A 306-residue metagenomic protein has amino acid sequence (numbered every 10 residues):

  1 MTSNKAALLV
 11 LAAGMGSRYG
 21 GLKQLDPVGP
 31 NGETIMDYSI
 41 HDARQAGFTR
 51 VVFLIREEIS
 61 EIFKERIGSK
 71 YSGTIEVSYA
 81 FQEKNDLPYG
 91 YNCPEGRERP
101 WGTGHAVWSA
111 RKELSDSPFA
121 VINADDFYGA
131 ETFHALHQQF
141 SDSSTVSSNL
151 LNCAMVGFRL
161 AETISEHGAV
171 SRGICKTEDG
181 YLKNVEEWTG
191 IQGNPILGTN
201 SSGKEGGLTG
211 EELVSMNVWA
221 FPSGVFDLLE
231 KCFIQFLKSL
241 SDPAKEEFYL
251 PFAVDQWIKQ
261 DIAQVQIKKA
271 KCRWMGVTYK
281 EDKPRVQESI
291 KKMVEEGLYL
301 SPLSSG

Functional and structural regions predicted by a protein language model:
M1-L22, D26: N-terminal nucleotide-binding beta1-loop-alpha1 segment
M1-V10, E33-N123, Y128-G129, F133 (+2 more regions): Conserved N-terminal catalytic core of the sugar/cofactor nucleotidyltransferase
T2-S3, E178, N184-G306: Conserved alpha/beta core of the MobA/IspD/sugar-nucleotide pyrophosphorylase nucleotidyltransferase superfamily
M15, D125-D126, L160: Active-site metal-binding loops of divalent metal-dependent hydrolases
F63-I67, L136, L229, V286: Hydrophobic packing residues within well-ordered alpha-helices of enzyme cores
K84-Y89, A161-T163, I191-G193, W274-M275: A short acidic, often aromatic-flanked loop/helix-cap motif at beta-alpha or helix-coil junctions that lines enzyme
Y89-P100, G168-G173, E281-R285: Short, surface-exposed amphipathic charged segments that create phosphate/polyanion-binding patches used for binding
G129-W219, S223: Conserved core of the sugar-phosphate nucleotidyltransferase
